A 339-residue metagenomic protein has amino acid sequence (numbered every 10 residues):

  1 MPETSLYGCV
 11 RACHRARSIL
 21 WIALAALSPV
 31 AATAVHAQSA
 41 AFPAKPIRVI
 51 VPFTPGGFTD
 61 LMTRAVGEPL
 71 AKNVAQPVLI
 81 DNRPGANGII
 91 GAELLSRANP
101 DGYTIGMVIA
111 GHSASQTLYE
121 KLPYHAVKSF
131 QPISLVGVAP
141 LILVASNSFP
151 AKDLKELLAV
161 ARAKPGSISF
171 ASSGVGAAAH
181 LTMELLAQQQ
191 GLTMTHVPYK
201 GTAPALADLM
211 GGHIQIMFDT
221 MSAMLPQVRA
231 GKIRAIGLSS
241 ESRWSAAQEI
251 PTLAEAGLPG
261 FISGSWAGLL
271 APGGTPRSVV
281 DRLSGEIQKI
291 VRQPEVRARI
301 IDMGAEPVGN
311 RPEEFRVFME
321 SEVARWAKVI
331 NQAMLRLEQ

Functional and structural regions predicted by a protein language model:
M1-R15: N-terminal secretory signal peptides that target proteins for export/translocation
R17-A31: Bacterial N-terminal signal peptides
A31-A37: Sec/Tat signal peptide C-region and signal peptidase I cleavage site
A37-K128, S167, V175, G191-T220 (+3 more regions): N-terminal (or domain-start) structured segment
A44-P46, L192, R277-Q339: An extracytoplasmic/periplasmic, membrane-proximal ligand-sensing/linker region
R97-Y103, T117-P204, L253, W266-R299: Hinge/capping helix and adjacent helix->loop/strand transition within the periplasmic-binding protein
V138, K152, M224-Q293, S321-A324 (+1 more regions): C-terminal lobe and pocket-closing loops of periplasmic/extracytoplasmic Venus-flytrap solute-binding proteins
